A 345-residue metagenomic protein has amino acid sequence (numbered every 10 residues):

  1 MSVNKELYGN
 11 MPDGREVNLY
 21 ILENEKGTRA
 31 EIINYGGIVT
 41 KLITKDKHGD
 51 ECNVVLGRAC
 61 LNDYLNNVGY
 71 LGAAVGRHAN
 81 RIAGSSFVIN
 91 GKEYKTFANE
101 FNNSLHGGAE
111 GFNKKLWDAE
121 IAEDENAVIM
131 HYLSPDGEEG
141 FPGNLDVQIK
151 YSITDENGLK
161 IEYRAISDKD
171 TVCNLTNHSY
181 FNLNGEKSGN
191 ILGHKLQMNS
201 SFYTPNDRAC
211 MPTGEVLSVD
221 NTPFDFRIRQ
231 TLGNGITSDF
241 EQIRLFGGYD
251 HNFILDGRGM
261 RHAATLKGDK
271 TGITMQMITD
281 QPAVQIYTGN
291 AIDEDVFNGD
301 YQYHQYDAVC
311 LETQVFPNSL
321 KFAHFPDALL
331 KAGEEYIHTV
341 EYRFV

Functional and structural regions predicted by a protein language model:
M1-V345: An exposed, glycine/acidic-rich loop-and-rim segment of catalytic or binding clefts
